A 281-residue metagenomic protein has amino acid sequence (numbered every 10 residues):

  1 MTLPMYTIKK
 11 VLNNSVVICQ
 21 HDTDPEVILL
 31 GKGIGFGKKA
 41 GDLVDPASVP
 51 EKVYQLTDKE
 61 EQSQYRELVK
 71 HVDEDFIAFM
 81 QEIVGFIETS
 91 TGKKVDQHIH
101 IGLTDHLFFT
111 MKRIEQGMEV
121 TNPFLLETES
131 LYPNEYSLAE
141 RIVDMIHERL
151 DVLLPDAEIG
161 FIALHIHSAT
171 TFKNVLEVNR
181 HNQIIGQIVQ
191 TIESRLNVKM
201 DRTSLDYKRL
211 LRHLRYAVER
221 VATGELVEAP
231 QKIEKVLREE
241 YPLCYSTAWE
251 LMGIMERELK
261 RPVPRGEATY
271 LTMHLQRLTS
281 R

Functional and structural regions predicted by a protein language model:
T2-R281: A cross-family "folded-core" feature that marks the main globular domain of proteins
